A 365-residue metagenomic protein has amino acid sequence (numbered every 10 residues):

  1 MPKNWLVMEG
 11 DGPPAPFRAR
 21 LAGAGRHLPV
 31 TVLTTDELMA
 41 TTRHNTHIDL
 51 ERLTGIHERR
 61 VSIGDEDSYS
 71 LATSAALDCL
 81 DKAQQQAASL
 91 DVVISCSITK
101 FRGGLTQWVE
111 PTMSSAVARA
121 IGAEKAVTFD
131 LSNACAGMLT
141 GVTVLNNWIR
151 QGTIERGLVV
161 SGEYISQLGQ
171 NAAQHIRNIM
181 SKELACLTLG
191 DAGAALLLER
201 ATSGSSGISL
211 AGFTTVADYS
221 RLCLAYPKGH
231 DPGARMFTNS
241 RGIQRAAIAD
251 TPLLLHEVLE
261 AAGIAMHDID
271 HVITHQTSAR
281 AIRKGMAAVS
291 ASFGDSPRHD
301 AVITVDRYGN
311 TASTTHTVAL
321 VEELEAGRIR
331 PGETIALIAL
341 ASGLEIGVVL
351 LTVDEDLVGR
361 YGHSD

Functional and structural regions predicted by a protein language model:
P2-D65, H175-R245, L253, L340 (+1 more regions): Condensing-enzyme catalytic core mediating Claisen C-C bond formation in acyl metabolism
W5-V7, Y69, T73-A76, T99-E110 (+3 more regions): Claisen-condensing/thiolase-fold acyl-transfer catalytic domains that form or cleave C-C bonds in fatty acid
L21, E66-T128, M266-I282: Conserved beta-ketoacyl condensing-enzyme motif
T46, S68-Q84, M113-S114, A246-A262 (+1 more regions): Short, well-ordered amphipathic alpha-helical segments that serve as non-catalytic structural scaffolds within diverse
G55-E58, S97-K100, R119-L131, H175-S181 (+1 more regions): Glycine/charged-rich beta-loop-alpha catalytic/anionic-binding loops adjacent to active sites
S95-C96, S132, G157-E163, L198 (+1 more regions): Short beta-strand segments
N146, R150-L189: Flexible, glycine-rich active-site loops centered on histidine and acidic residues that chelate a metal or position
P232-H271, Q276: Oxyanion-binding "anion nests"
